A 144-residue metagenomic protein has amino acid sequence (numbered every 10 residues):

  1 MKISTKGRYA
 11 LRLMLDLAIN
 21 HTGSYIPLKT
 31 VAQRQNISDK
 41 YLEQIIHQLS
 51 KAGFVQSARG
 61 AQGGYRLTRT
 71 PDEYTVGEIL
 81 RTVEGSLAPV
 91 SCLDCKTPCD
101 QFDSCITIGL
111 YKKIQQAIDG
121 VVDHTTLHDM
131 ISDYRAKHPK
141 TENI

Functional and structural regions predicted by a protein language model:
A10-T22: Short amphipathic alpha-helical interface segments
I26-N36: A short alpha-helical element within helix-turn-helix/winged-helix DNA-binding domains across DNA-binding proteins
Q33, S50-K51: Alpha-helical residues within the helix-turn-helix
K40: Key DNA-contact positions within bacterial/archaeal DNA-binding proteins
I46-H47: Short, hydrophobic-biased segments on the C-terminal half of alpha helices that form "recognition helices"
F54-L67: Beta-hairpin "wing" of winged helix-turn-helix
P71-C95, T107, Y111-Q116: Conserved segment of winged-helix/HTH DNA-binding domains
C95-I144: C-terminal regulatory/oligomerization modules of transcriptional regulators
